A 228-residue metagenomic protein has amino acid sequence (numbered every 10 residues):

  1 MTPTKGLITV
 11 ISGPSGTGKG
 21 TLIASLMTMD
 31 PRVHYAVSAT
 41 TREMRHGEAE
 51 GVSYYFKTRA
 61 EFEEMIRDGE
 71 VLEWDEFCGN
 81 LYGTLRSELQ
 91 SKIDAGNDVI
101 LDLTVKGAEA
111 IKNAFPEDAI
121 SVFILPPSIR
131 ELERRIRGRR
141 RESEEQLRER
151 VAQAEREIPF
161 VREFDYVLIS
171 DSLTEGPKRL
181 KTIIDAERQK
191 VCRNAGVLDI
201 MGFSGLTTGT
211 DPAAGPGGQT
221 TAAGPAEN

Functional and structural regions predicted by a protein language model:
M1-I8: Extreme N-terminal, non-catalytic leader segments that precede Walker-type/kinase nucleotide-binding cores
G6, V33, F115-I120, R162-F164: Short glycine-/polar-rich loops that comprise or flank the Walker A/P-loop and associated switch/sensor motifs
G13, G18: Conserved glycine(s) of the Walker
K19, G107-E109, G176-P177: Short, well-ordered alpha-helical microsegments
T21-E70: N-terminal phosphate/diphosphate-binding loop that engages ATP/GTP or pyrophosphate donors across diverse enzyme folds
A60-E70, T84-R140, I158: ATP-dependent NMP and nucleoside kinases share a basic, alpha-helical "lid"
L72-C78, R139-E145: Flexible beta-alpha connector loops of hexameric P-loop NTPases
R141-E142, R156-N228: NTP-dependent small-molecule kinase module
